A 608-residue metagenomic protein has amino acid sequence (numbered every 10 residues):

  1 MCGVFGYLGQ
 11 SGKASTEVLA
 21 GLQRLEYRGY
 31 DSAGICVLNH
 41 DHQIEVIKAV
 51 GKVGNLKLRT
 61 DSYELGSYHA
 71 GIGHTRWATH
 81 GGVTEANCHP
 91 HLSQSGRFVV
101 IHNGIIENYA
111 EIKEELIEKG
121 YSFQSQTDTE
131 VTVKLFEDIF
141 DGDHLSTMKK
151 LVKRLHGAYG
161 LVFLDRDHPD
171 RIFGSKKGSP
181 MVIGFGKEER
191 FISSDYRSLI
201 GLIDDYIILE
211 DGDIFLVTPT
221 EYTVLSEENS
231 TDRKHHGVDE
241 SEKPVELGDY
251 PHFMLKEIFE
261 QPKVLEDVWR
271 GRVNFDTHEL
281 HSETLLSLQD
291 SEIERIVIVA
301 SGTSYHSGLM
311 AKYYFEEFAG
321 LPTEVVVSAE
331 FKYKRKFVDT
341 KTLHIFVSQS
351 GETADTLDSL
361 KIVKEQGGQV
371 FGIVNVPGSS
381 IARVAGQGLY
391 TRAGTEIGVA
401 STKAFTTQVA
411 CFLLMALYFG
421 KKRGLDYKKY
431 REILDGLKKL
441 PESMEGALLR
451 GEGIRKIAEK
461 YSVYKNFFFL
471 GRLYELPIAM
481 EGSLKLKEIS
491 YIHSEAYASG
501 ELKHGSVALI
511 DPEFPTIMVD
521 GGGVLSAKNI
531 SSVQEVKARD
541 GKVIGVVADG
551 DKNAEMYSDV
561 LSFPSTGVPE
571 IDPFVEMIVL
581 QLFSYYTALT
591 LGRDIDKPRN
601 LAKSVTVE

Functional and structural regions predicted by a protein language model:
M1-H252, K263-E292, Y333, E445-L448 (+1 more regions): Conserved short alpha-helical segments that host acidic/polar catalytic motifs at enzyme active sites
H69, G73-A86, N274-S287, A311-V347 (+2 more regions): Glycine-rich oxoanion-binding loops at beta->alpha junctions
A70, F98, R295-V297, L343 (+3 more regions): Structural motif
P90-L92, F173-G174, Y206-I207, I214 (+10 more regions): Replace "in large, NTP-powered and nucleic-acid-processing enzymes" with "in large, NTP-powered factors and other
A158-E189, S462-E488, L525, I530: Acidic/histidine-rich
Q261-L265, W269-V297, Q387-P515, L589-E608: Active-site phosphate/pyrophosphate-binding segments
E292-K439, R472, V519-T566, F583 (+1 more regions): Glycine-rich phosphate-binding loops that contact phosphosugars or nucleotide phosphates
Y557, T566-E608: Generic C-terminus detector
